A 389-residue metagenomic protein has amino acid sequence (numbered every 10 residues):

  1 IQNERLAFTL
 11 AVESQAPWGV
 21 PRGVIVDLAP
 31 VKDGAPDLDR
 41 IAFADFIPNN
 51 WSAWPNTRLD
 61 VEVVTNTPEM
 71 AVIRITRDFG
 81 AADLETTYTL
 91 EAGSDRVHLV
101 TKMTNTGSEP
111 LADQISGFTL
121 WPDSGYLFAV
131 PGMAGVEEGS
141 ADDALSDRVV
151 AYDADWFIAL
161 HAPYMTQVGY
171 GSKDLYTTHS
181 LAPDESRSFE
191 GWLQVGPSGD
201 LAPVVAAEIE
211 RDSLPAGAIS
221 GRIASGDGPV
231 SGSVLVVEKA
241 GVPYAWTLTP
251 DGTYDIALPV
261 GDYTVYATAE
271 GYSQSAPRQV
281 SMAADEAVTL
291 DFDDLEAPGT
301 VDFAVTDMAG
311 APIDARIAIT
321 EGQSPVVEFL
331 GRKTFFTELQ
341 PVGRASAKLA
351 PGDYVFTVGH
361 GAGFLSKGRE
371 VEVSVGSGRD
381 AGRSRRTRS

Functional and structural regions predicted by a protein language model:
I1, E13-Q15, D27-A35, P110-D113 (+2 more regions): Beta-strand-rich recognition/accessory modules
I1-R40, R74-T76, E91-R96, V100 (+2 more regions): Beta-strand-rich N-terminal accessory domains
R40-D95, T106, V168-K173: Extended, loop-rich substrate-binding clefts of extracytoplasmic carbohydrate-active enzymes
Y164, V260-G271, P351-A362: A short, solvent-exposed beta-strand micro-motif common in secreted/extracellular proteins
R187, G252-I256, R278, E286-L290 (+2 more regions): Short strand-edge motifs at loop-to-beta-strand transitions and within beta-strands of extracellular beta-rich domains
G217-G226, G252, F292, G299-A309 (+3 more regions): A short, amphipathic beta-strand motif
P229-S231, V236-A257, E321-A350: Short, acidic Ser/Thr/Gly-rich low-complexity loop/linker segments typical of extracellular and cell-surface proteins
E270-T289, E338-Q340, G361-G382: Structured interaction patches on ligand/partner-binding surfaces of diverse proteins
